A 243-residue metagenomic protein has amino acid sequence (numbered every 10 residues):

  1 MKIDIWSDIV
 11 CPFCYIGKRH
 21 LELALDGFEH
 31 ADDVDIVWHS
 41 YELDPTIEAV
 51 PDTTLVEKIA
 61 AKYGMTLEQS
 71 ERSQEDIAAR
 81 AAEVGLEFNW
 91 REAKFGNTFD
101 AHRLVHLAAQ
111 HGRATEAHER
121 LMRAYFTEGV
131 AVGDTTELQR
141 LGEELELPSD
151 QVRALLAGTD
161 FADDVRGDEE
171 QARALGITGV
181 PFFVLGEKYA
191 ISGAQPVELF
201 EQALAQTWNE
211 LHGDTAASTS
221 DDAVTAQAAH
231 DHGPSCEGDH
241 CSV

Functional and structural regions predicted by a protein language model:
M1, V50-P51, G64-E68, L141-L145 (+1 more regions): A broad, low-specificity signal for short, low-complexity segments enriched in glycine/proline and polar/charged
M1-W6, V37-H39: Short, well-ordered beta-strand elements
I5-S7, F13-H30, H106, Q110-V243: C-terminal cap of thioredoxin/glutaredoxin-like
S7-V10, C14, P45, T66-L67: Short, N-terminal intrinsically disordered low-complexity segments that are rich in Pro/Gly and polar/charged residues
R19-Y125: Structural alpha/beta surface segment adjacent to cysteine/selenocysteine redox centers across thiol/disulfide enzymes
